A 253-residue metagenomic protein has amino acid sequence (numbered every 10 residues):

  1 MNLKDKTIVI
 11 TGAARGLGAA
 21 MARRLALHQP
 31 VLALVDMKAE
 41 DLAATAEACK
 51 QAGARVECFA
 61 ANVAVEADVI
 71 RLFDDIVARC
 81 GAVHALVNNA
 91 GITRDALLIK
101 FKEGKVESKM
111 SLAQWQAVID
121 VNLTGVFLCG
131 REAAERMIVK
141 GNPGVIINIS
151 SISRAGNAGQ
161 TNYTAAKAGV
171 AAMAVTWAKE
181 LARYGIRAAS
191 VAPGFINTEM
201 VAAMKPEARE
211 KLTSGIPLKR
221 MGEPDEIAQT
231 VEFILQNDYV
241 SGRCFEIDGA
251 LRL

Functional and structural regions predicted by a protein language model:
N2, R220-I247, R252: C-terminal substrate-recognition "lid" of short-chain dehydrogenase/reductases
L3-L32: Canonical Rossmann dinucleotide-binding motif of NAD(H)/NADP(H)-dependent dehydrogenases/reductases, specifically
K6, A54-R55, A82-V83, M137-S151 (+2 more regions): Active-site loop of short-chain dehydrogenase/reductase
A39-E40, A60-L72, L112, E226: The beta1-alpha1 cofactor-binding region of Rossmann-like NAD(H)/NADP(H)-dependent oxidoreductases
I70, T93-Q116, G159-N162, A202-M204: Conserved mid-core segment of classical short-chain dehydrogenase/reductases
H84, I92, K105-F127, I147 (+1 more regions): Catalytic Tyr-X3-Lys loop
E107-Q114, I147-G169, A174-V175, K179-R183: Catalytic loop of short-chain dehydrogenase/reductase
G130-R131, V175: A short, exposed helix-loop element centered on a Lys and neighboring polar residues
